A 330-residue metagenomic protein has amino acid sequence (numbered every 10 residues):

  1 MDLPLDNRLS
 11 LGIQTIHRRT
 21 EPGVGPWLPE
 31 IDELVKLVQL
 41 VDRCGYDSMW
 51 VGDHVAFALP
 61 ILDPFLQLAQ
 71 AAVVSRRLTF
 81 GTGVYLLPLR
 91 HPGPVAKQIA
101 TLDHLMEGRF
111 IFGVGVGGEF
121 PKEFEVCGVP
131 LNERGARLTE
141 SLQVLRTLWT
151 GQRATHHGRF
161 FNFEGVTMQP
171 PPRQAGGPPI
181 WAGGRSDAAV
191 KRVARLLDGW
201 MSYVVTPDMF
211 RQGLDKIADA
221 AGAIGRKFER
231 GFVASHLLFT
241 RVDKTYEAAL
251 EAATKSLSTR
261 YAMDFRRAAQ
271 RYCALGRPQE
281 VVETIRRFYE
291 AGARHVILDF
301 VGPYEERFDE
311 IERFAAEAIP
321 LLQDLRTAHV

Functional and structural regions predicted by a protein language model:
M1-G25, G118-K122, R159-G177, Y246-Y272: N-terminal small/glycine-rich loop or linker at the start of catalytic domains across soluble metabolic enzymes
M1-V74, P178, V301: N-terminal beta1-alpha1-beta2 module of alpha/beta enzyme domains
D6-P29, P88-T155, Y203, D208-Q212: Flexible, glycine-rich active-site loops centered on histidine and acidic residues that chelate a metal or position
L11-T15, M49-V51, F80-T82, F110-V114 (+4 more regions): Hydrophobic faces of well-ordered beta-strands that scaffold small-molecule active sites in alpha/beta enzyme cores
H17-D32, Y85-P92, Q174-R185, T240-R241 (+1 more regions): Active-site mouth loops of central-metabolism enzymes
L28-V41, Q98, A182-R192, R277-R287: Short, acidic/polar
V41, G45, D53, A71 (+9 more regions): Conserved, mostly hydrophobic/aromatic
L62-T82, R137-V144, E312-V330: Alpha-helix-loop-beta-strand connector modules within alpha/beta enzyme cores
